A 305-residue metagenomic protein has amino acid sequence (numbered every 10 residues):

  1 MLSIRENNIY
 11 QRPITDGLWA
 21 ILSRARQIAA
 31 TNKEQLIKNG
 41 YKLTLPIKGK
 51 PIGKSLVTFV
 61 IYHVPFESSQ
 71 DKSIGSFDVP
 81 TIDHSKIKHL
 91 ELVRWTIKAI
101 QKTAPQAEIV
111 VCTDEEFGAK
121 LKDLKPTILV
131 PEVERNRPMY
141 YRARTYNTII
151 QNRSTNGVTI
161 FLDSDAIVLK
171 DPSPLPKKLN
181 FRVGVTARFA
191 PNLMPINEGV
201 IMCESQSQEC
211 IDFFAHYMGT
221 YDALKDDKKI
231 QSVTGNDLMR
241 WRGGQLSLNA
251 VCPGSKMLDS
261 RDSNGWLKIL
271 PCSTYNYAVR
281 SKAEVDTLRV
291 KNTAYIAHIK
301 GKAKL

Functional and structural regions predicted by a protein language model:
L2-R137, Q151-T155, A303-K304: N-terminal anchoring/stem segment of glycosyltransferases
K50-G53, L193-P195, L288-K291: Extracellular/periplasmic catalytic domains that process cell-envelope and extracellular macromolecules
E91-R94, Y140, R144, R242-A250: A structural signal for well-ordered alpha-helical segments within the folded catalytic domains of diverse enzymes
V110-T113, V158-D163, V168, G184-T186 (+2 more regions): A structural signal for short, well-ordered beta-strand segments and their strand-loop junctions that often border
C112-A119, V168-S173, S273-Y275: Short, polar loop motifs at secondary-structure junctions
F117-A119, V133-M139, P191, T274-R280: A short acidic, often aromatic-flanked loop/helix-cap motif at beta-alpha or helix-coil junctions that lines enzyme
P126-I128, E134-I196, V200-I211: GT-A fold catalytic core of metal-dependent nucleotide-sugar glycosyltransferases, centered on the diacidic
E209-L305: Catalytic core and acceptor-binding pocket of nucleotide-sugar-dependent glycosyltransferases
